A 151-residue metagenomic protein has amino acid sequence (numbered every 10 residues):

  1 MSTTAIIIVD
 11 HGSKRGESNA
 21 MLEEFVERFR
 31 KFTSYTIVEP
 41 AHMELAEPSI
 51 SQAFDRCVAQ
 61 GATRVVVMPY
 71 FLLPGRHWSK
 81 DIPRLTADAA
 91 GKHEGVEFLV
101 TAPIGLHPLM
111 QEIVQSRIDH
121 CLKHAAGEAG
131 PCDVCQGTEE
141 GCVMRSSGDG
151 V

Functional and structural regions predicted by a protein language model:
M1-V151: Active-site-proximal alpha-helix that buttresses catalytic centers in soluble enzyme cores
